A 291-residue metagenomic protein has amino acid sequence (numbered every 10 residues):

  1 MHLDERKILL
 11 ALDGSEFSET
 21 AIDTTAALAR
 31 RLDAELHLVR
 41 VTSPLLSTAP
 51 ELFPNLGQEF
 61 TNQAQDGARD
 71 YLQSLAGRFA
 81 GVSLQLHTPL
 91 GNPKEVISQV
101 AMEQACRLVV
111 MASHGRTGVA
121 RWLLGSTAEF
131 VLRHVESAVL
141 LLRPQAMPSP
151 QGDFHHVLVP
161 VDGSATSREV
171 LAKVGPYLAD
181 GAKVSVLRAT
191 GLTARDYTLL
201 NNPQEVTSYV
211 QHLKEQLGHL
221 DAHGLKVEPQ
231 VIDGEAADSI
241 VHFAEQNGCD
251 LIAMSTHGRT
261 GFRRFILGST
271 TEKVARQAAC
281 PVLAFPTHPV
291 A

Functional and structural regions predicted by a protein language model:
M1-D4, F17, T24, L46 (+4 more regions): Structural beta-alpha unit
H2-N55, D153-P203, K214-E228, T287-V290: Small/aliphatic-rich secondary-structure junction motif
D4, R31, E95-M147, H242-A291: Gly/Ser-rich helix-loop-strand patches that form or flank binding pockets for ribonucleotide-derived cofactors
L9-L10, L36-L38, Y71, L108-A112 (+8 more regions): Short, structured motif recognition centered on aromatic/hydrophobic residues
A21, A68-Y71, T127, T166 (+4 more regions): Hydrophobic alpha-helical membrane-association signature
A26, Q73, E129, H155 (+3 more regions): Active-site phosphate/pyrophosphate- and oxyanion-stabilizing loops and adjacent acidic/basic residues in soluble
P54-G57, E103, T127-A128, V157-V159 (+3 more regions): Short, hinge-like loop/turn segments at secondary-structure boundaries
L56-D70, P203-Q211: A short acidic, glycine-rich active-site loop that binds or catalyzes chemistry on phosphate/adenosine moieties
